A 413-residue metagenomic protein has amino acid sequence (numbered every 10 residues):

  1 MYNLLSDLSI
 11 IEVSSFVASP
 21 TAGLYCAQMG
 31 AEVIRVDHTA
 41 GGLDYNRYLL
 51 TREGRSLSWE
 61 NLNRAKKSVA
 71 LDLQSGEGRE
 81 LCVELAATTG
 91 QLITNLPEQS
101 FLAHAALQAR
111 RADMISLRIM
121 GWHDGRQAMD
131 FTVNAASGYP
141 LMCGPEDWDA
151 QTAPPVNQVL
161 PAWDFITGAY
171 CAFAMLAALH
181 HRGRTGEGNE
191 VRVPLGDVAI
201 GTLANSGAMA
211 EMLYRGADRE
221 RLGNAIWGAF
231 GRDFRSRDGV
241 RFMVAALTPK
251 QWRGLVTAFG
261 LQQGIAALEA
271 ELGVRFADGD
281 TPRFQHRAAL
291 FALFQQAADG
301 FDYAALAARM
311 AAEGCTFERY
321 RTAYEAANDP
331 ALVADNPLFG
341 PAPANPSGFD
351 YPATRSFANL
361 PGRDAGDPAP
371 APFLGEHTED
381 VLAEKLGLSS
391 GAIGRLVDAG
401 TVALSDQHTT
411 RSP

Functional and structural regions predicted by a protein language model:
M1-R184, A304, A308, F373 (+1 more regions): N-terminal helix-loop segment corresponding to the beta1-alpha1 unit of nucleotide/adenylate-binding folds
M1-S9, R235-R237, V274, A308 (+1 more regions): Terminal low-complexity tails and localization/encapsulation signals of metabolic enzymes
A40, G121-D124, L195-I200, D238-V240 (+2 more regions): Glycine-rich beta-alpha junction loops
P140, G168-G188, N205-M212, V256-L268: Oxidoreductase and adenylate-handling cofactor-binding alpha/beta cores
T152-P161, G183-A199, R221-N224: Conserved Rossmann-fold dehydrogenase catalytic segment
V159-L176, L195-N205, L247, Q251: Mid-domain beta-loop-alpha active-site segment that forms a flexible, acidic cofactor/metal-binding surface
L213-G231: Active-site Gly/Thr loop motif
F230-E313, F317: Aromatic-enriched alpha-helical interface/lid elements that frame and gate functional surfaces
